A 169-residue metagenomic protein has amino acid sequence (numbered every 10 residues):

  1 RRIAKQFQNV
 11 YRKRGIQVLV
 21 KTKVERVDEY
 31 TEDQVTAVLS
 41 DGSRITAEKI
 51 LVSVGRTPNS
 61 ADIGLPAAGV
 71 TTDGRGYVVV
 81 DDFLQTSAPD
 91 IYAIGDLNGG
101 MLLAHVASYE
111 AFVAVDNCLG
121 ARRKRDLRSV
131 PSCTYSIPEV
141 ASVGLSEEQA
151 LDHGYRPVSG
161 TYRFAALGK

Functional and structural regions predicted by a protein language model:
R1-T36, S40-D41, G100-S108, D116-Q149: Rossmann-like dinucleotide-binding cores of NAD(P)H-dependent redox enzymes
R14-G15, G42, G69, G154: Glycine-centered loop/turn motif at secondary-structure junctions
I16-Q17, I91, P157: Short, conserved active-site loop motifs that form the nucleotide-linked donor/cofactor pocket
K21, R75, D81, G160-Y162: Conserved beta-strand termini and adjacent loop/short-helix elements that scaffold enzyme active sites in alpha/beta
K23-V24, R56, L97, Y162-F164: Short, ordered loop/turn segments at secondary-structure junctions
D28, A141-K169: Structured beta-strand/loop patches that form or line metal/cofactor-binding pockets in enzymes
R44-N117: FAD-site-proximal beta/loop scaffold in flavoenzymes
T71-T72, A121-P131, Y155-G160: A short alpha-helix-loop-beta-strand transition element characteristic of N-terminal alpha/beta dinucleotide-binding
